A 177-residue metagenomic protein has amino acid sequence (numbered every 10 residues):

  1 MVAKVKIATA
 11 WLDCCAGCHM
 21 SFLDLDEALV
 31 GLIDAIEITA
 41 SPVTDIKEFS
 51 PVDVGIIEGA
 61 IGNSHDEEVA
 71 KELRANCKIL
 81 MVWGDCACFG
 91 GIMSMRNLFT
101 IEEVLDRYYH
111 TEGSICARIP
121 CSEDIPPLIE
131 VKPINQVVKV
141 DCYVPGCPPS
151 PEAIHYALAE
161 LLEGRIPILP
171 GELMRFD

Functional and structural regions predicted by a protein language model:
M1-D177: Iron-sulfur-associated redox domains of electron-transfer enzymes in respiratory and anaerobic energy metabolism
